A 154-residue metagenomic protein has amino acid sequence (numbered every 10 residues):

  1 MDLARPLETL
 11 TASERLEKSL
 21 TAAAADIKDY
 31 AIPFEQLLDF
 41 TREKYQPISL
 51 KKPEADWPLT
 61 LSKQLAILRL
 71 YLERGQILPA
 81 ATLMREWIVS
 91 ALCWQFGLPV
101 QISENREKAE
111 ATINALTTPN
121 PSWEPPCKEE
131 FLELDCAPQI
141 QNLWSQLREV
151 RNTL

Functional and structural regions predicted by a protein language model:
M1-A55: Long, charge-rich alpha-helical interaction segments
R15, P33-Q36, F40, K63 (+3 more regions): Exposed alpha-helical structural elements
P53, L72, D135-C136: Residue-level detector of alpha-helix boundaries and kinks
D56-N114: Amphipathic alpha-helical interface elements
S90, W94, P119, L147-L154: Hydrophobic alpha-helical segments
F96-I140: Short, charged amphipathic alpha-helical segments flanked by flexible coils
L134-L154: Histidine-centered, metal-coordinating catalytic motifs and their short helical/loop contexts
